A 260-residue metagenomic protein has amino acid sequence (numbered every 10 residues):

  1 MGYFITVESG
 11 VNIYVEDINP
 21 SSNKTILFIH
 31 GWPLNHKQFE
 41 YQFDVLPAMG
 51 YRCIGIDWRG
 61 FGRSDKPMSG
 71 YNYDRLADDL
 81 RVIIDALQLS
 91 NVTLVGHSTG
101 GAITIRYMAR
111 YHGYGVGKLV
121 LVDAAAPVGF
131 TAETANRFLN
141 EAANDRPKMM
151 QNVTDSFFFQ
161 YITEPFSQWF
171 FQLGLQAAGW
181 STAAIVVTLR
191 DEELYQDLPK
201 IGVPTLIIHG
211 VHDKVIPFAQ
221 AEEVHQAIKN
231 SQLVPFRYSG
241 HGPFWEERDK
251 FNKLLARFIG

Functional and structural regions predicted by a protein language model:
M1-L27, A48-Y51, L89-S90, G117 (+2 more regions): Alpha/beta-hydrolase fold catalytic core
V11-K66: Conserved HGGG/HGGXW glycine-rich cap/lid loop of the alpha/beta-hydrolase fold
A86, S90-F130: Conserved hydrolase catalytic core segment
G129-E133, A143-K200: Conserved alpha/beta-hydrolase catalytic His-Asp/Glu region
I201, I207-H209, D213: Short beta-strand/loop motif that positions the catalytic acidic residue of the alpha/beta-hydrolase fold
K214-Q220: Conserved alpha/beta-hydrolase "acid-adjacent" motif
E222-G242: Catalytic histidine neighborhood in serine/cysteine hydrolases with alpha/beta-hydrolase-type architecture
S239-N252: Catalytic histidine-centered segment of alpha/beta-hydrolase-like enzymes
